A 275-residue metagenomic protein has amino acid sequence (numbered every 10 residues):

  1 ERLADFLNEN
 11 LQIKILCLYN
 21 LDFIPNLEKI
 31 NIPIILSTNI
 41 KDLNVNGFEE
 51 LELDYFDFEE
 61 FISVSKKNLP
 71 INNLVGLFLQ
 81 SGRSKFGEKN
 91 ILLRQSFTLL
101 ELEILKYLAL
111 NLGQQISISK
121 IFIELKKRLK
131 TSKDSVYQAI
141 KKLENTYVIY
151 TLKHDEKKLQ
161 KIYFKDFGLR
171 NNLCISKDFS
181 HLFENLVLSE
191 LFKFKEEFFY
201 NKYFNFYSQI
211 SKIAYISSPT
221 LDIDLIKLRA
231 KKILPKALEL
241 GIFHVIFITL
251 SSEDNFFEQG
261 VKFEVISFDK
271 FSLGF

Functional and structural regions predicted by a protein language model:
E1, L11, H154, L159-F275: A cross-kingdom feature that marks ATP-driven nucleic-acid transaction machinery
D5-L27: Conserved P-loop NTPase "ATPase switch" module shared by AAA+ and STAND
L7-N8, K141, A237-L238: Structural motif
L16-C17, P33-I35, H244-F247: A structural signal for isolated positions on well-ordered beta-strands in alpha/beta enzyme cores
N20-I24, L36-L43, Y203-N205, T249-N255: Short, polar loop motifs at secondary-structure junctions
L27, K133, I226-A230: Conserved strand-to-helix beginnings and helix N-cap segments that scaffold or border functional pockets
I30-P33, S37-Q115, S119: Interdomain motor-coupling "hinge/lid" segment immediately C-terminal to the ATP-binding subdomain of NTP-driven enzymes
K89-K212: Accessory nucleic acid-recognition modules appended to NTPase machines
